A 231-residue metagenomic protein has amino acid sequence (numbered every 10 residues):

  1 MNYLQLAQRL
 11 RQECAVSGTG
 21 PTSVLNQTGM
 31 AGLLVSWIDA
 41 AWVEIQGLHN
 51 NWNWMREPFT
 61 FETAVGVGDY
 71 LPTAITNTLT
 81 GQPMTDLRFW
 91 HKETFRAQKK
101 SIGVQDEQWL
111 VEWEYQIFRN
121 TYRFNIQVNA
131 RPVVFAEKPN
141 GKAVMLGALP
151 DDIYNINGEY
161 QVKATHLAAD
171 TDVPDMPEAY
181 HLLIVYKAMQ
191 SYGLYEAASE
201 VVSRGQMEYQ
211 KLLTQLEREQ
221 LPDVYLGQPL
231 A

Functional and structural regions predicted by a protein language model:
M1-A231: Glycine-enriched, solvent-exposed interface loops adjoining structured elements
